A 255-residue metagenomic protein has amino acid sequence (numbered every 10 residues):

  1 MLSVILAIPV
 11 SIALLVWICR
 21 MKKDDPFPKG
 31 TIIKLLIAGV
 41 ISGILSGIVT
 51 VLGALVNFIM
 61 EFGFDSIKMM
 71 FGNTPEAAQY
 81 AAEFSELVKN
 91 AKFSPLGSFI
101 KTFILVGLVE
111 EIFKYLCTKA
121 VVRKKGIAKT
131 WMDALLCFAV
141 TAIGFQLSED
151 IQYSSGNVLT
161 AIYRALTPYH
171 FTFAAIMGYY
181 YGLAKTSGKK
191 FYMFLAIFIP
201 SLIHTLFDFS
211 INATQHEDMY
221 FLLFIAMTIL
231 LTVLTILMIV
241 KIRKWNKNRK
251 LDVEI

Functional and structural regions predicted by a protein language model:
M1-I255: Hydrophobic alpha-helical segments at protein termini of multi-pass membrane proteins
